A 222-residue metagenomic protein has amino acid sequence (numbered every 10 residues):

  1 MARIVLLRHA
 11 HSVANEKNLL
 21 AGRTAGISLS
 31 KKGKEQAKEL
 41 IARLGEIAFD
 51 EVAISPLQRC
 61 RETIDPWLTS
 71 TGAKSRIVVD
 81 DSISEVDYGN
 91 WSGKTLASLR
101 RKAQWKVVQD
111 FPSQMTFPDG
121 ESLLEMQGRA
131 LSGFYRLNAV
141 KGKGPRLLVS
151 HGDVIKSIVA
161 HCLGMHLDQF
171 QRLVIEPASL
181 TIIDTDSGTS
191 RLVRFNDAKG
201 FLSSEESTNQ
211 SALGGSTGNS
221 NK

Functional and structural regions predicted by a protein language model:
A2-R3, T69, V86-A97, A139-G144 (+1 more regions): Acidic, low-complexity terminal tails and accessory targeting/binding regions of phosphate-metabolizing enzymes
R3-H9, L148: Short, hydrophobic/glycine-enriched beta-strand segments
R8-G72, K102: Active-site-proximal alpha-helix that buttresses catalytic centers in soluble enzyme cores
A10, P145, G152, A198: Active-site metal-binding loops of divalent metal-dependent hydrolases
V13, R59-R61, E85-V86, V154-K156: Short, active-site-adjacent cap segments at secondary-structure transitions
A14, S28, T69-L131, D184 (+3 more regions): Phosphate-handling substructures
K38-A42, L68, Q127, L131-A139 (+1 more regions): Generic structural signal for well-ordered alpha-helical scaffold segments
F49-P56, V78, P145-V149: Short glycine-rich phosphate-binding loop at a beta-alpha junction
